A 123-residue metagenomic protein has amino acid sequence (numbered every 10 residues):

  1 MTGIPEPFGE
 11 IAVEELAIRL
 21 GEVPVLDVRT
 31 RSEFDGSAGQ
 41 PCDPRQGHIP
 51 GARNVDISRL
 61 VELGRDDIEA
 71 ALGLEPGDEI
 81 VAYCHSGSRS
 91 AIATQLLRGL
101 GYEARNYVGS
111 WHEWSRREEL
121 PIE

Functional and structural regions predicted by a protein language model:
M1-P24, V28-V81, H85-E123: Rhodanese-like catalytic fold shared by cysteine-dependent sulfurtransferases and DSP/PTP-type phosphatases
